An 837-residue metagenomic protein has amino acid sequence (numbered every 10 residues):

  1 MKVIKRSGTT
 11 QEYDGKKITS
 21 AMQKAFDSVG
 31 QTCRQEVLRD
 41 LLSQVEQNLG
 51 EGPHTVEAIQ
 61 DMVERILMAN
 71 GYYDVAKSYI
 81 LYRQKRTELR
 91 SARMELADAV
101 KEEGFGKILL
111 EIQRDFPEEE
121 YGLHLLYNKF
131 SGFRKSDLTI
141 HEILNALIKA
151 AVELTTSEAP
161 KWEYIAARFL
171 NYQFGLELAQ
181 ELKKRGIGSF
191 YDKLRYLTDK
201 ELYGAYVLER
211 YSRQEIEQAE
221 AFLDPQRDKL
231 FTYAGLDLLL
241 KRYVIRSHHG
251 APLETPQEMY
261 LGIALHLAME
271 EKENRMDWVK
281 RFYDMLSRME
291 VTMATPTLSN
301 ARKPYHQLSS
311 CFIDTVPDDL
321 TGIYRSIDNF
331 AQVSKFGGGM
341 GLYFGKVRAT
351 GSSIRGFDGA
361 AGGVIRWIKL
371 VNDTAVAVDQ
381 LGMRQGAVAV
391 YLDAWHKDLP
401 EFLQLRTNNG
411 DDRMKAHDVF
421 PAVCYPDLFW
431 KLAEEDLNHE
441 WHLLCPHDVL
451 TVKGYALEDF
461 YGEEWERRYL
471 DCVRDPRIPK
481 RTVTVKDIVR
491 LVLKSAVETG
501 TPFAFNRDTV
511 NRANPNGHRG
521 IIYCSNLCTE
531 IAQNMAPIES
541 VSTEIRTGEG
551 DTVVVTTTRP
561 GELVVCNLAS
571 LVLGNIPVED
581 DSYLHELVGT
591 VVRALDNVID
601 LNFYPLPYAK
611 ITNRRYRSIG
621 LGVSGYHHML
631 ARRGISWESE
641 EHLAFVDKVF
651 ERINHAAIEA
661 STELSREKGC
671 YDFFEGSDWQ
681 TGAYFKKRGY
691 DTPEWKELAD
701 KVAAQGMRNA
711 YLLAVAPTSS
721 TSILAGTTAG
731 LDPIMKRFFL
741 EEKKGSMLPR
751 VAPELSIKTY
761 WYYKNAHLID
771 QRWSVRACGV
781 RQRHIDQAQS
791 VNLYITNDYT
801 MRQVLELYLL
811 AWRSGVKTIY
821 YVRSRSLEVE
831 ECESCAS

Functional and structural regions predicted by a protein language model:
T9, T32-L261, D277-Y283: Core nucleic-acid recognition elements
R65-M68, L138, E153, F231-K241 (+4 more regions): Core structural elements
S78-Y79, R83-E88, W162-L194, Y425 (+7 more regions): Terminal amphipathic helices with adjacent charged low-complexity linkers/tails
H141, A146, E177-L182, L230-T232 (+1 more regions): Long, structured ligand/cofactor-binding scaffold of large enzymes
Y172-Q226, S309-P560, V564-S570, P577-V578 (+3 more regions): Active-site cavity-forming subdomains of large catalytic enzyme subunits
S212-E220, D224, D228-D237, T529-Q533 (+6 more regions): Catalytic alpha/beta core of large soluble enzyme barrels
A251-T321, R468-S495, T499-A504, V649-D700: Gly/Pro-rich turn-and-neighbor structural signature
M285, K303, I327, L587-K610 (+3 more regions): Internal maturation/activation junctions in enzymes
